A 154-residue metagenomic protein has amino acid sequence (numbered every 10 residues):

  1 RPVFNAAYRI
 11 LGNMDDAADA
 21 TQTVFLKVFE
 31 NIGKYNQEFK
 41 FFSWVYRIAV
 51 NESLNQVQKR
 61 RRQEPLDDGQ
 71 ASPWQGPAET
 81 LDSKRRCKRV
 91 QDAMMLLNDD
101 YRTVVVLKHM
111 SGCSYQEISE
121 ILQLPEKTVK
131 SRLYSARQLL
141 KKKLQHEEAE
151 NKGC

Functional and structural regions predicted by a protein language model:
F4-T23, E126, A149-C154: Short, charged helix-capping/linker segments at alpha-helix termini
N5, D19-L26, F39-N51: Structural recognition of an alpha-helix C-terminal capping motif at a helix-to-coil junction
R9-M14, T23-K40, K59-R61: Sigma70-family region 2
D15, Q116, K127, Y134: Residues within helix-turn-helix
G33-Q37, R47-L66, S83, S135: Arg/Lys-rich amphipathic alpha helix in sigma70-family domain 2
N55, R62-C87, S114: Internal acidic/polar
S83, C87-D92, L96, R102-T103 (+2 more regions): C-terminal edge and immediately downstream basic/flexible tail or linker adjoining helix-turn-helix-like DNA-binding
V104-K108: A short pre-motif secondary-structure segment
